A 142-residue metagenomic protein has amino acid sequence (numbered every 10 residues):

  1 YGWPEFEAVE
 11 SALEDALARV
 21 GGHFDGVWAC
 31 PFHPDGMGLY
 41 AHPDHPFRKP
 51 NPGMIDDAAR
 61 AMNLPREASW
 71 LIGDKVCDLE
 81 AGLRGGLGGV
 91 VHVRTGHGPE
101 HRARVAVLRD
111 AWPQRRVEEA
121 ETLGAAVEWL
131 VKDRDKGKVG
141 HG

Functional and structural regions predicted by a protein language model:
P4-G26, P34-L71, K75-G142: Asp-based, Mg2+/Mn2+-dependent phosphohydrolase catalytic module
